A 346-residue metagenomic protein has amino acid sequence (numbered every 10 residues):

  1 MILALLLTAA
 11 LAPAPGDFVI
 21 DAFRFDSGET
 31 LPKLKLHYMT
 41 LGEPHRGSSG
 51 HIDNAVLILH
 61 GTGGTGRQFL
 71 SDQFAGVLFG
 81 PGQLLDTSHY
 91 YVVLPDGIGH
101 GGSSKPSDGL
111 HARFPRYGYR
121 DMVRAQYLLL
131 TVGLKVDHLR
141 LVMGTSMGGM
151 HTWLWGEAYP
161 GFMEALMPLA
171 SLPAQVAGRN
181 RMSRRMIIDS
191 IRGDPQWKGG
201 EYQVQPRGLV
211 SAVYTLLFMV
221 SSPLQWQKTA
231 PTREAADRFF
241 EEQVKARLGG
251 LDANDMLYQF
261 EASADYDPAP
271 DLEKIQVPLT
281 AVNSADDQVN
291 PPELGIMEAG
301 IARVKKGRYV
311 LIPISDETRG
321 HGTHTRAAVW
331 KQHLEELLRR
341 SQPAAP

Functional and structural regions predicted by a protein language model:
M39-D108: N-terminal cap/lid subdomain of alpha/beta-hydrolase-fold enzymes
R120-R140: Conserved acidic catalytic loop of the alpha/beta-hydrolase fold
D137-N180: Conserved hydrolase catalytic core segment
F162-A246: Alpha/beta-hydrolase-fold enzymes
D255-D271: Active-site nucleophile elbow and catalytic-triad environment of alpha/beta-hydrolase enzymes
I275, A281-N283: Short beta-strand/loop motif that positions the catalytic acidic residue of the alpha/beta-hydrolase fold
Q288-G295: Conserved alpha/beta-hydrolase "acid-adjacent" motif
V304-P346: Catalytic active-site module of serine/aspartate enzymes centered on a nucleophile-bearing elbow/loop
